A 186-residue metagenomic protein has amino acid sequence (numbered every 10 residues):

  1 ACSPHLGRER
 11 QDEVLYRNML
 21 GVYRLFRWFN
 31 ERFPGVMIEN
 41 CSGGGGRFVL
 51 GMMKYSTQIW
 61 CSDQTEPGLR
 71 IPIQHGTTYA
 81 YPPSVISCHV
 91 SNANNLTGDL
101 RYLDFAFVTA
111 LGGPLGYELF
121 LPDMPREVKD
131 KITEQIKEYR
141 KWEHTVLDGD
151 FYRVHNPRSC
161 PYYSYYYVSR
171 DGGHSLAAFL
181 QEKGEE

Functional and structural regions predicted by a protein language model:
A1-R8, M37-C41: Short acidic catalytic loops
P4-N18: Glycine-rich tight-turn/loop motif centered on a GG-T
Y16-D123: Glycan-recognition surfaces
N30, Y152-H155, Y166: Short, Gly/Pro- and small/polar-rich lid/capping loops
G46-R47, E127, E186: Active/binding-pocket-proximal capping segment
Y102-N156: Catalytic cores of secreted or luminal carbohydrate-active enzymes
P157-E186: Carbohydrate-binding surface patches
